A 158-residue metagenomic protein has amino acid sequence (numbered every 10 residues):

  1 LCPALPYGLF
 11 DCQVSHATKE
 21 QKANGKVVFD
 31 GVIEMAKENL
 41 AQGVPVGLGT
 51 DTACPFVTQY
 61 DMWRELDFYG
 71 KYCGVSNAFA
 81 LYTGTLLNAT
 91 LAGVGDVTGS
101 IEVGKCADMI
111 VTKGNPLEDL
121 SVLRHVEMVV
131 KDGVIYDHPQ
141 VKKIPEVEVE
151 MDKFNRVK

Functional and structural regions predicted by a protein language model:
L1-F29: Active-site gating loops and adjacent loop-to-helix segments of metal-dependent hydrolytic enzymes
L5-L9, G74, V134-I135: Short, acidic/turn-prone active-site loops that include or flank metal/cofactor- and phosphate-binding residues
F10-Q13, F56-Q59, S121: Extracytoplasmic/secreted cell-surface and envelope-processing proteins
A17-Q21, V28-N115: His/Asp/Glu-enriched, well-ordered alpha-helical/loop segment that forms or immediately abuts the divalent-metal
G84-L86, C106-V149: C-terminal cap of metal-dependent C-N hydrolases
D152-K158: Short, solvent-exposed cationic patches
